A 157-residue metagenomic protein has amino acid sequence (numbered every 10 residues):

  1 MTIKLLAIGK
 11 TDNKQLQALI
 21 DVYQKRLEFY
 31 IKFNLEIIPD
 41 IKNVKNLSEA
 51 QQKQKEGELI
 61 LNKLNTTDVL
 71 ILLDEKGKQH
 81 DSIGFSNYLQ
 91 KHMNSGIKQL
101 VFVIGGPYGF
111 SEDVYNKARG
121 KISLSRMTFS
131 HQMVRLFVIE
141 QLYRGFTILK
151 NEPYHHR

Functional and structural regions predicted by a protein language model:
M1-L27: N-terminal beta1-alpha1 ligand-phosphate binding loop
T2, I97-F102: Loop/turn-to-beta-strand initiation segments
L5, I71, G105, V138: Conserved RecA-like P-loop NTPase ATPase core
L6, N34-E36: General small-molecule cofactor/ligand-binding pocket signal
T11, E75-K78, G106-Y108: Short glycine-rich anion-binding loops that position phosphate/pyrophosphate groups of nucleotides and phosphorylated
K32, P39-K98: S-adenosyl-L-methionine/SAH cofactor-binding core of RNA-modifying enzymes
G105-G106, K117: Proline/glycine-rich low-complexity loops and linkers
E112-H156: Structured adenosyl-cofactor binding patch, chiefly the S-adenosyl-L-methionine
